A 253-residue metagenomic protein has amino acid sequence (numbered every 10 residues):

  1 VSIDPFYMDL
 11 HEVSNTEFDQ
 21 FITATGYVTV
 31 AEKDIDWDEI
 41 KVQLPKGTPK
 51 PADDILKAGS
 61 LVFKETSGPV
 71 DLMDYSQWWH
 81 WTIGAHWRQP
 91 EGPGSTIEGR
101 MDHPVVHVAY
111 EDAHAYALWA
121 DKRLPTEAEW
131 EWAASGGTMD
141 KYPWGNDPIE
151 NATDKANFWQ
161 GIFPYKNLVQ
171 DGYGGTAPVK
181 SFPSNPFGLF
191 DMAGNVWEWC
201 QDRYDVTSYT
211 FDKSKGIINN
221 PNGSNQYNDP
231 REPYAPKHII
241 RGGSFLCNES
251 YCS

Functional and structural regions predicted by a protein language model:
V1-P5: A short N-terminal beta-strand-loop micro-motif at the entrance of redox/enzyme domains
F6, F21-V30, A120-D121: Short capping motifs at secondary-structure boundaries
F6, V13, F245: Hydrophobic pocket-lining residues within nucleotide cofactor-binding pockets
Y7-L10, S76: Short secondary-structure transition/capping motifs
L10, N15-I22, A109-A115, E131: Short, solvent-exposed alpha-helical surface patches in non-cytosolic proteins
H11, A31-E32: N-terminal segment of the mature folded domain
D34-E39, Q43-S253: Functional-site microenvironments in short loops/helix caps that host divalent-cation chemistry
